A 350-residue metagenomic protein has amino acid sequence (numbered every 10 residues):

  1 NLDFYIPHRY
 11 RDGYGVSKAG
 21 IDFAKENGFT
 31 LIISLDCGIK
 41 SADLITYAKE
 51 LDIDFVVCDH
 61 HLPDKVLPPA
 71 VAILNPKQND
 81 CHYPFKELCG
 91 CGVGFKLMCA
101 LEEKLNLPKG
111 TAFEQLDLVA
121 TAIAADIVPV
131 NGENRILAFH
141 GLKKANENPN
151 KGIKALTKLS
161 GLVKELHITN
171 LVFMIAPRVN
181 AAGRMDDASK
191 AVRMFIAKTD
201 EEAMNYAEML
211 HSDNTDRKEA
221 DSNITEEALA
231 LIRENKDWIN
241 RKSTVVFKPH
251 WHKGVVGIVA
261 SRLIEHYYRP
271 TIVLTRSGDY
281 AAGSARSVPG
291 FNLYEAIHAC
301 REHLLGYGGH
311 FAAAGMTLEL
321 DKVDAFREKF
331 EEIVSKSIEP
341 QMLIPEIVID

Functional and structural regions predicted by a protein language model:
N1-L31, L51, E102-K322, E328 (+3 more regions): Hydrophobic helix-and-loop "lid/oligomerization" segment in the mid-to-C-terminal part of catalytic domains
S34-L88: Histidine/acidic-residue-rich, glycine-tolerant segments that coordinate divalent metal ions
I39-S41, P68, L88-K96, L156-T157 (+2 more regions): Low-complexity, flexible helical/coil segments
V57-D64, F326-S335: A short, terminal or domain-edge coil/loop segment
V66-L107, A112-A125, D321: Short alpha-helices
V348-D350: Short, conserved secondary-structure transition motifs
